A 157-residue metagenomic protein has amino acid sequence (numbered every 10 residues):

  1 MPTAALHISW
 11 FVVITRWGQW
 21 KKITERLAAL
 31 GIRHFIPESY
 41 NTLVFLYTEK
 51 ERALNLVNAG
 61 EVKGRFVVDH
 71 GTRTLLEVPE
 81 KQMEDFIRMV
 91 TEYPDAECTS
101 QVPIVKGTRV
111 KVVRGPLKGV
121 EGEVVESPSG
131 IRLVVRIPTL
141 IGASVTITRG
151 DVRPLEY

Functional and structural regions predicted by a protein language model:
M1-R109, V124-S127, V134-Y157: Acidic-enriched and Gly/Ser
I104, V113-V120: Short coil-to-beta-strand transition motifs
K118, S129-I131: Short loop/turn segments at connectors of secondary-structure elements within structured domains
